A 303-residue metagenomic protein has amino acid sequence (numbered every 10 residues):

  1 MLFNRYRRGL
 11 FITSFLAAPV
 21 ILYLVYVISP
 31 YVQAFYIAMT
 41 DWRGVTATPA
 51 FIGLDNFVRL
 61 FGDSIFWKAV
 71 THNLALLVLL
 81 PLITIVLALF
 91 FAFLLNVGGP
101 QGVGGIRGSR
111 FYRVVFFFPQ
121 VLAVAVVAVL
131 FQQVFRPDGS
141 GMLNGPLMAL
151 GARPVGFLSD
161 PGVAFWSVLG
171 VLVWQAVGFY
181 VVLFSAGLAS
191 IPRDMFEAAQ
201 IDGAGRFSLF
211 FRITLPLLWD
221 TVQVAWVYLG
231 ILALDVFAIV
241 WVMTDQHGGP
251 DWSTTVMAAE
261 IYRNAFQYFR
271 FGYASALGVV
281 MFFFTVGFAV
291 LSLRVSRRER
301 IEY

Functional and structural regions predicted by a protein language model:
M1-Y6: Short, Lys/Arg-rich, polar N-terminal cytosolic tail immediately upstream of the first transmembrane signal-anchor
F11-Y303: A structural signal for multi-pass alpha-helical bundles of membrane permease subunits that mediate small-molecule
